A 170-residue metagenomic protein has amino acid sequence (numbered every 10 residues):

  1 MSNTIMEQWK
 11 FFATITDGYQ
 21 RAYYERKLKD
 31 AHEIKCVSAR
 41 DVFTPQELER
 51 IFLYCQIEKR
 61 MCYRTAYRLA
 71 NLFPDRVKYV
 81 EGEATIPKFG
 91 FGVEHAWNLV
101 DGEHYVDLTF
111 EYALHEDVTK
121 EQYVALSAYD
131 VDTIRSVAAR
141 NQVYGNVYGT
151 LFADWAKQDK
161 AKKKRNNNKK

Functional and structural regions predicted by a protein language model:
M1-K170: A structural boundary/capping signal
